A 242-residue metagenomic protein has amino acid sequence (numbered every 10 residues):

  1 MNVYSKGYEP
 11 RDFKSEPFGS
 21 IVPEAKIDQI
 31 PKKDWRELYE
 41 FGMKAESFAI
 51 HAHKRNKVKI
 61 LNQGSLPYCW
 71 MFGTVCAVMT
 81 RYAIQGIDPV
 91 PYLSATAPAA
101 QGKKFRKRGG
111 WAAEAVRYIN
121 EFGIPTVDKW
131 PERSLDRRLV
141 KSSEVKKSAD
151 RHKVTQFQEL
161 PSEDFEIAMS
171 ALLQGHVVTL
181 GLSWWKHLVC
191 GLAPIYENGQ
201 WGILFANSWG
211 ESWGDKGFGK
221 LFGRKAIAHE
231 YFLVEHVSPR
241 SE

Functional and structural regions predicted by a protein language model:
M1-A52: N-terminal zymogen propeptides
M1-G7, N62-S65, V75-M79, G102-E242: Predominantly the structural core of cysteine protease catalytic domains
E9, E16, V22, I30 (+7 more regions): Intrinsic-disorder/low-complexity coil detector
K32-E121: Substrate-binding/charge-relay-adjacent region of secreted/lumenal peptidase catalytic domains
